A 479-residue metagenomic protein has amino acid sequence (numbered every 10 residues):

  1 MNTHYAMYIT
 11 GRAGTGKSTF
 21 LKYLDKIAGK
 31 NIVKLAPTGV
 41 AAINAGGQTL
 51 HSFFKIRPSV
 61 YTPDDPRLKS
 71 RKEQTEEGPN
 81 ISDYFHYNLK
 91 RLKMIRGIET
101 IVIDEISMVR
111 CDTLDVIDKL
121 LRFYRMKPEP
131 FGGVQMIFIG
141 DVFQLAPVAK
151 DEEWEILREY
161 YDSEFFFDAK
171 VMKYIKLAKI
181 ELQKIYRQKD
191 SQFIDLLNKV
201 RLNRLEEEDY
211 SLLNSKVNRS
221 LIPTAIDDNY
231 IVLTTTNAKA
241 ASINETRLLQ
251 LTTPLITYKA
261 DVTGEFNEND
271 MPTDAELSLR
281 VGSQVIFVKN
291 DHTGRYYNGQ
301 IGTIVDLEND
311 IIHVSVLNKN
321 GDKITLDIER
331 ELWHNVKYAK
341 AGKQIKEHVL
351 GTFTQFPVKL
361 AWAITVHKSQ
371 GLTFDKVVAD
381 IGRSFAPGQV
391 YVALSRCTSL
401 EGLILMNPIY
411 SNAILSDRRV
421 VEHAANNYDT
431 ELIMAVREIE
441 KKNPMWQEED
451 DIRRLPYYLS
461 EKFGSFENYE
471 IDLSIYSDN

Functional and structural regions predicted by a protein language model:
M1-N479: Conserved ATP-binding/catalytic motifs of P-loop helicase motor domains
